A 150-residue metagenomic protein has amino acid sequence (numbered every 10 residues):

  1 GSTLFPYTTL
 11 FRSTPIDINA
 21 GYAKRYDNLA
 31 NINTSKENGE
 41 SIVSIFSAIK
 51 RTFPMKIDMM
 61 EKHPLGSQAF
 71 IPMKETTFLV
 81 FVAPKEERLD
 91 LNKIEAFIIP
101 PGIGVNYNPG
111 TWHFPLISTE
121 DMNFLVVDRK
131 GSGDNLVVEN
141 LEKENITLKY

Functional and structural regions predicted by a protein language model:
G1-T9: Single conserved hydrophobic/aromatic residue that forms the stacking wall/gate of nucleotide- or nucleobase-binding
R12-K74: Short, well-structured hydrophobic secondary-structure segments
F46, S67, P72, V82-D90 (+1 more regions): Feature detects long, helix-prone N-terminal segments enriched in hydrophobes
I49, P84, D128: Residues at the C-termini of beta-strands that transition into short coil/loop
L65-Q68, E75-F78, I94, G102-I103 (+1 more regions): Short, surface-exposed beta-edge/turn micro-motifs
M73-A96, N135-L141: A short beta-strand-loop-beta hairpin characteristic of the jelly-roll/cupin
I98-W112, I117: Conserved metal-binding segment of the jelly-roll/cupin
T119-Y150: Double-stranded beta-helix
